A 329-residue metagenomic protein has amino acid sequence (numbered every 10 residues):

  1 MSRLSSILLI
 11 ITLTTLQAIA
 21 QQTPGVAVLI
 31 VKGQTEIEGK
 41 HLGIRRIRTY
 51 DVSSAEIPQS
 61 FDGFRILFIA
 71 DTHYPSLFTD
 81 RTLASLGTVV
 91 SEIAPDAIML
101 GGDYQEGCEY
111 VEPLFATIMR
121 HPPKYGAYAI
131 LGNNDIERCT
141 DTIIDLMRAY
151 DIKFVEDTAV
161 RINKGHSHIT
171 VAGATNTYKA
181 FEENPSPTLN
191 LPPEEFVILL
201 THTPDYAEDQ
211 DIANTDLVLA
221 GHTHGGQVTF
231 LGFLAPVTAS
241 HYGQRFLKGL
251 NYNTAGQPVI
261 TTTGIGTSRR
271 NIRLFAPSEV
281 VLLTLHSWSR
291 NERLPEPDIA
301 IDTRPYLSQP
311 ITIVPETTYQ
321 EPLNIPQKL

Functional and structural regions predicted by a protein language model:
S2-R65, S76, T312-L329: Acidic, histidine-bearing metal-coordination/catalytic regions of metal-dependent phosphoesterases
G25-R48, A255-P326: Acidic, His/Gly-rich catalytic cores of divalent-metal-dependent hydrolytic chemistry
R45, S54-L67, I152, V160-G173 (+2 more regions): Beta-strand-turn-beta hairpins that frame and shape the catalytic cleft of phosphate-ester-processing enzymes
S60-D145, Y150-K153: Membrane-embedded segments
I69-A70, A97-D103, G126-N133, V155-D157 (+3 more regions): Active-site neighborhood of phospho(di)ester-bond hydrolases with catalytic His/Asp-centered motifs
T72-P75, Y104-G107, N133-E137, V160-I162 (+4 more regions): Solvent-exposed loop/turn segments at secondary-structure junctions within structured extracellular/periplasmic domains
G87, I144-D145, A149-I152, T158 (+5 more regions): Binuclear metal-dependent hydrolase catalytic cores centered on His/Asp/Glu-rich metal-binding motifs
M119, P204-V281, S289-R290: Conserved beta-sheet core of the metallophosphoesterase superfamily
